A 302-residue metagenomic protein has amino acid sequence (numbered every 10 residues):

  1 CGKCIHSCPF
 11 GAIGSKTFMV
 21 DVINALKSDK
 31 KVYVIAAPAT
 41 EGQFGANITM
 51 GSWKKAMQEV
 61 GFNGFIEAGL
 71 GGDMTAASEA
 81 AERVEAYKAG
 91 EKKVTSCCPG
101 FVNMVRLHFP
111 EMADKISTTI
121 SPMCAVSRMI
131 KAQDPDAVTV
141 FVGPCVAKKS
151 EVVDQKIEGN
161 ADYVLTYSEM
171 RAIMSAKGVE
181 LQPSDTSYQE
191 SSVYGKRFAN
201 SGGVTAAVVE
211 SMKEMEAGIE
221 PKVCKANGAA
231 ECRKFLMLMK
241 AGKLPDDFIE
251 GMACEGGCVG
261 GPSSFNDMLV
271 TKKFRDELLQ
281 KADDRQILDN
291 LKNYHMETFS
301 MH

Functional and structural regions predicted by a protein language model:
C1-G11, A253, G257-C258: Cysteine-centered iron-sulfur cluster-binding motifs in ferredoxin-type domains/subunits of redox enzymes
S15-H302: Iron-sulfur-associated redox domains of electron-transfer enzymes in respiratory and anaerobic energy metabolism
